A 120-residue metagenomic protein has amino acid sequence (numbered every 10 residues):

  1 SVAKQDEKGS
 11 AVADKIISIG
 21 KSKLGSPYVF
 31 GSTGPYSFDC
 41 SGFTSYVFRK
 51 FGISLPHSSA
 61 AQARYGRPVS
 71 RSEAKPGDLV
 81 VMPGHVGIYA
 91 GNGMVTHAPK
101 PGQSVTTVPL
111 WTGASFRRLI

Functional and structural regions predicted by a protein language model:
S1-A3: Non-catalytic extracellular/periplasmic "stalk" and linker regions immediately N-terminal to catalytic or recognition
D6-I120: Peptidoglycan cell-wall recognition and remodeling modules
